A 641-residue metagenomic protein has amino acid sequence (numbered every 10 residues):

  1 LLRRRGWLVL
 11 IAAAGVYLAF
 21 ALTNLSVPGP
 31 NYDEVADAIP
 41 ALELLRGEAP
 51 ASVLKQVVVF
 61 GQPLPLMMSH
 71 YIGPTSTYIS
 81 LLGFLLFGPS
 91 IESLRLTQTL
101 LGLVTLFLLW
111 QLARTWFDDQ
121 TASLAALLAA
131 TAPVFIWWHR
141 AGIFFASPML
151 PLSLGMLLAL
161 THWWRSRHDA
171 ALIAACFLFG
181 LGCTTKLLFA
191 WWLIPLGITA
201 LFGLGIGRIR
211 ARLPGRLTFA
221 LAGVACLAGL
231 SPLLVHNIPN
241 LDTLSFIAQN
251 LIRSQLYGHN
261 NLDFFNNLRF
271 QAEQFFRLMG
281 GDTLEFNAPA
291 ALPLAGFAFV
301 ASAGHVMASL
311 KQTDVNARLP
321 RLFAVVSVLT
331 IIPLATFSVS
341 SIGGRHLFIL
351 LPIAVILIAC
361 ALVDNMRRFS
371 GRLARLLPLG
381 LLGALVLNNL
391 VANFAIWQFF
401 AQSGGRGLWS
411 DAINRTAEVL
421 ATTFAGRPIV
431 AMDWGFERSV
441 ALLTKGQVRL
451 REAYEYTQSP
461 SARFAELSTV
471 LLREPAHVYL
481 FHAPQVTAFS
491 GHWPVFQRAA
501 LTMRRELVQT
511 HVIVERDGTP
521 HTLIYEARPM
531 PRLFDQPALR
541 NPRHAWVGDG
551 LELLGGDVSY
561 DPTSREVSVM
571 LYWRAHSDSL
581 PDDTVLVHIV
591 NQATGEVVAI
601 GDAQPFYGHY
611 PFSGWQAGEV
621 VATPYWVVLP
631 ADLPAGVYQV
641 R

Functional and structural regions predicted by a protein language model:
L1, F117-Q120, M156-A174, G182: Membrane-interface transmembrane helices that cradle and orient dolichyl/undecaprenyl
L10-A14, G223, V300, L362-A395: Signature aromatic-anchored transmembrane alpha helix within multi-pass, membrane-resident enzymes that catalyze glycan
A12-L18, F179, L196-G197, G223 (+3 more regions): Transmembrane alpha-helix segments characteristic of polytopic inner-membrane glycan-assembly/cell-envelope
A14-Y17, A125-T131, F179, C183: Short helix- or helix-capping micro-motifs that position conserved polar/aromatic residues at function-defining sites
D37-P50, L181, A190-A317, N388-F394 (+3 more regions): Transmembrane-lumen/periplasm boundary regions of multi-pass, lipid-linked membrane glycan transferases
F60-G61, F337-G344, A374-A425, M432-S459 (+4 more regions): Membrane-proximal, lumen/periplasm-facing interface regions of secretory-pathway glyco- and lipid-modifying enzymes
H139, W191, P293, R318-S370: Hydrophobic/aromatic-rich transmembrane helices and adjacent perimembrane loops
A190, I194, L420-Y456, P562-T563 (+3 more regions): Short periplasmic/luminal acceptor-recognition loop of GT-C membrane glycosyltransferases, typified by
